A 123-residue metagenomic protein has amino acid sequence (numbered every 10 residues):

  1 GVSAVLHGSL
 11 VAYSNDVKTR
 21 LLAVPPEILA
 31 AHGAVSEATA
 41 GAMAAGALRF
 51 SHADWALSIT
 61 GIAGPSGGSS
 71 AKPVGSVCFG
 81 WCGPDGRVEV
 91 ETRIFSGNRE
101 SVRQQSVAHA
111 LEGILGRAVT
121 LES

Functional and structural regions predicted by a protein language model:
G1-S123: Short alpha-helical segments enriched in small residues
